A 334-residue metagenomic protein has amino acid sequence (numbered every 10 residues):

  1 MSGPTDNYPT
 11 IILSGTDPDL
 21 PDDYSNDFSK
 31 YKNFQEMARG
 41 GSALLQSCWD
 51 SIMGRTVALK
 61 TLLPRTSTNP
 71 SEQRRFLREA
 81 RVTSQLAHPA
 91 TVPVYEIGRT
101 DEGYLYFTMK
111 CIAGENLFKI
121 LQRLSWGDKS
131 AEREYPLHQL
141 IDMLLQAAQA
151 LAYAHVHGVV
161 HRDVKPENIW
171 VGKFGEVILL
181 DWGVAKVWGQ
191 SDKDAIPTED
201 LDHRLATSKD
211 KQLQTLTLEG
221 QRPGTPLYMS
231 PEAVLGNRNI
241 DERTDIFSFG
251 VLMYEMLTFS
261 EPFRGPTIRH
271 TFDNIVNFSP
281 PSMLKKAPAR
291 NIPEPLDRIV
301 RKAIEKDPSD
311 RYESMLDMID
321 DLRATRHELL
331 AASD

Functional and structural regions predicted by a protein language model:
F34-G40, L45: Protein kinase glycine-rich loop
W49-T56: Conserved N-lobe loop of protein kinases adjacent to the ATP-binding glycine-rich P-loop
L63-Q85: AlphaC helix of the eukaryotic protein kinase fold
E96-G98: A short, aromatic-enriched beta-strand patch in the conserved N-lobe beta-sheet of the protein kinase catalytic domain
E102-N116, L124: Conserved short submotifs of the Hanks-type protein kinase catalytic core that shape the nucleotide-binding pocket
M143-L144: Activation segment signature within eukaryotic-like protein kinase domains
Q149-V159: Protein kinase catalytic-loop region centered on the HRD/HxD motif
L151, W170, T225-D334: C-terminal lobe helix-coil module of Hanks-type protein kinase domains
